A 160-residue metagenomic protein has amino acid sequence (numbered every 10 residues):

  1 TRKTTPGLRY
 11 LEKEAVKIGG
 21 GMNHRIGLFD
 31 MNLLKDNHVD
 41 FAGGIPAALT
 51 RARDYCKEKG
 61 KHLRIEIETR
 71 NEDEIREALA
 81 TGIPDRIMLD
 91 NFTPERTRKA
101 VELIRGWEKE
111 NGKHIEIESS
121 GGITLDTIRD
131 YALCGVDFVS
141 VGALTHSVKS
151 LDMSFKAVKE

Functional and structural regions predicted by a protein language model:
T1-E66, R70-T81, R86, E95-L103 (+5 more regions): Acidic/glycine-rich phosphate/pyrophosphate-binding loops and surrounding catalytic core that coordinate Mg2+
D90-N91, G121, A143: Short secondary-structure boundary segments
L125: Cys/His-rich Zn2+-binding cysteine-cluster or related metal-binding knuckle/ribbon modules and their
